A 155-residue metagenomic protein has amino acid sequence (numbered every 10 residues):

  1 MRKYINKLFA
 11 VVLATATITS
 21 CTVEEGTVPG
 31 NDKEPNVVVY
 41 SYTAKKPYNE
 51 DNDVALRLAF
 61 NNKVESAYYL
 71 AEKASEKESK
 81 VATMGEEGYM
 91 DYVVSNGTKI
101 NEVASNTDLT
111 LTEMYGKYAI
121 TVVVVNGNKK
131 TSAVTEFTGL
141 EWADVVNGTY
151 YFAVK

Functional and structural regions predicted by a protein language model:
M1-F9: Bacterial N-terminal signal peptides that target proteins for export
R2, T15-K46, L140-A153: Bacterial Sec-dependent N-terminal signal peptides
K45-R57, V103-T107: Ser/Thr- and Asn-enriched, surface-exposed coil loops between beta-strands
V54, L58-Y89: Solvent-exposed loop/turn segments flanking beta-strands in beta-repeat/beta-sandwich domains
D91-N101: Extended, solvent-exposed segments with strong compositional bias
I100-V103, D108-K117: Surface-exposed, short loops/turns at beta-strand junctions within beta-sandwich domains
T112-T131: Beta-strand-rich modules
T131-G139: Edge beta-strands of extracellular beta-sandwich domains
